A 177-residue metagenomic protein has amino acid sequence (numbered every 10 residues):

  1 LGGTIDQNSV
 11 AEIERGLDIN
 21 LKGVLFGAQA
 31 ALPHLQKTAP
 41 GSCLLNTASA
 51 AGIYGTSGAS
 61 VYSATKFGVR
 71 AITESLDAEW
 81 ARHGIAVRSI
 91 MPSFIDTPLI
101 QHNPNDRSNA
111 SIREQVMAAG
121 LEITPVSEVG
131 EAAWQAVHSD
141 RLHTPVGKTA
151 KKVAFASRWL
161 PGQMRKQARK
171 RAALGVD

Functional and structural regions predicted by a protein language model:
T4-I5, S9-R15: Substrate-binding pocket helix/loop in short-chain dehydrogenase/reductase
I5, Y54-S60: Active-site loop immediately N-terminal to the catalytic Tyr-X3-Lys motif of short-chain dehydrogenase/reductase
A28, T65: Active-site helix of classical SDR
A30-P40: A short helix-coil junction within the Rossmann-fold of NAD(P)-dependent oxidoreductases
S49: Residue(s) in the substrate-gating loop at a strand-loop-helix junction that position the organic substrate next
Y54, S75-A86: Active-site-adjacent segment of SDR/Rossmann-fold oxidoreductases
R82-K148: SDR active-site lid
